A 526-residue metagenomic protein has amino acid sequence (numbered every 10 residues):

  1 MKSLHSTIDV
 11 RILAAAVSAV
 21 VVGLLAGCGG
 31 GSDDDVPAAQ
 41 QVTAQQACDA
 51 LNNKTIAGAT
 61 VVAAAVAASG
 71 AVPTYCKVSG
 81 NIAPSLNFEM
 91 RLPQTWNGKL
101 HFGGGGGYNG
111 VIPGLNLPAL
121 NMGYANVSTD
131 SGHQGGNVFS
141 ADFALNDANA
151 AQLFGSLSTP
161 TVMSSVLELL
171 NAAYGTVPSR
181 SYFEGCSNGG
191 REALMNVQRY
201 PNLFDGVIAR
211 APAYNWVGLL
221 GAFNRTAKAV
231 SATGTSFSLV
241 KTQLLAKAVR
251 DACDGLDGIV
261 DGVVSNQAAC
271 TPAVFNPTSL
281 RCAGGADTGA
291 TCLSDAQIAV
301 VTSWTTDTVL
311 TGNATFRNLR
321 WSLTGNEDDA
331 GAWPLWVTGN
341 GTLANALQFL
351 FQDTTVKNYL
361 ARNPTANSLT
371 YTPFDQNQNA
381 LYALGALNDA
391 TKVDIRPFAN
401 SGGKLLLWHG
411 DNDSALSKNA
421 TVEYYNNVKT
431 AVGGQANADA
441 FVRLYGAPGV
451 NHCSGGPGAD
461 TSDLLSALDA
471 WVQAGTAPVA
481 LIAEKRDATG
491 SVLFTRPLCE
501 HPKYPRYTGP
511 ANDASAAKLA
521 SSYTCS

Functional and structural regions predicted by a protein language model:
G23-G27: C-terminal motif of bacterial Sec signal peptides marking the signal peptidase cleavage site
G30-K99, G103, N109-L117, A246 (+5 more regions): Catalytic-loop region of hydrolases
K77-L157, S187, T226-A232, A420-K429 (+1 more regions): N-terminal cap/lid subdomain of alpha/beta-hydrolase-fold enzymes
G107-G175, G221-A222, N363-L387, G446-N451: Cap/lid segment of the alpha/beta-hydrolase catalytic domain
T176-S187: Alpha/beta-hydrolase fold nucleophile elbow
G185-G189, A193, D413: Gly/Ala-rich beta-loop-alpha elbow adjacent to hydrolase catalytic centers
M195-V197, N202-V309, G446: A catalytic-pocket lid/entrance helix-loop region that shapes and gates access to the active site across common
L406-H409: Short beta-strand/loop motif that positions the catalytic acidic residue of the alpha/beta-hydrolase fold
